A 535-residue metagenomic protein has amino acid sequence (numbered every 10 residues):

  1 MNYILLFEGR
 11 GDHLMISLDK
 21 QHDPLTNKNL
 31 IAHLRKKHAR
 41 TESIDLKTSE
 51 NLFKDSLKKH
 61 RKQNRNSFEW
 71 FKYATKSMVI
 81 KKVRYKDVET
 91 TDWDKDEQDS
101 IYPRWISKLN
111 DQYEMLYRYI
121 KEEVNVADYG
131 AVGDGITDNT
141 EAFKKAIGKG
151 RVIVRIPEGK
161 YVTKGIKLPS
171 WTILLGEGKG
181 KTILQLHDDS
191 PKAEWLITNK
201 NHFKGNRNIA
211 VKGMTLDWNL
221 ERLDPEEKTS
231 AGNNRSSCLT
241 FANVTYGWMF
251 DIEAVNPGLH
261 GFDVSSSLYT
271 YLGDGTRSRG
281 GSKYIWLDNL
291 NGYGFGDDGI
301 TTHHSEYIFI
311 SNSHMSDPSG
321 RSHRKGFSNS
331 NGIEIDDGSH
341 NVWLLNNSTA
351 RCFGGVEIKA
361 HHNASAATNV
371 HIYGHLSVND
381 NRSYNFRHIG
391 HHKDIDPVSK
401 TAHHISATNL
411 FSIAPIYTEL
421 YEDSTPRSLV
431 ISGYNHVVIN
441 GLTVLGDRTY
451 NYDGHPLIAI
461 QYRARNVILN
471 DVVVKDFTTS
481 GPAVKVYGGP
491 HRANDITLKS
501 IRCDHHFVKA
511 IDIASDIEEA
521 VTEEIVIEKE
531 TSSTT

Functional and structural regions predicted by a protein language model:
M1-R155, T163, P169-I173, E177-C238 (+4 more regions): Extracellular "leader-to-stem" segments immediately downstream of a signal peptide or signal-anchor in secreted/lumenal
D134-T137, D274-S278, T301, S305 (+5 more regions): Alpha-helix capping and helix-loop boundary segments enriched in small/acidic/polar residues
F143-G148, Y161-S170, L174, R277 (+5 more regions): Short, T/G/N/S-enriched strand-turn elements that build extracellular solenoid repeat scaffolds
T163-K167, K179, Q185-H187, L220-E226 (+12 more regions): Short glycine/acidic-rich loop motifs that flank beta-strands on beta-rich extracellular proteins
K179-G180, R207-W218, T245-G258, G275-G294 (+9 more regions): Right-handed parallel beta-helix
Y269, G320, H391-I395: Sequence/structural signature of outer-membrane beta-barrel proteins
I333-E334, N363-A364, I395-P397, R427-I431 (+2 more regions): Tandem-repeat/low-complexity and Cys-motif detector
